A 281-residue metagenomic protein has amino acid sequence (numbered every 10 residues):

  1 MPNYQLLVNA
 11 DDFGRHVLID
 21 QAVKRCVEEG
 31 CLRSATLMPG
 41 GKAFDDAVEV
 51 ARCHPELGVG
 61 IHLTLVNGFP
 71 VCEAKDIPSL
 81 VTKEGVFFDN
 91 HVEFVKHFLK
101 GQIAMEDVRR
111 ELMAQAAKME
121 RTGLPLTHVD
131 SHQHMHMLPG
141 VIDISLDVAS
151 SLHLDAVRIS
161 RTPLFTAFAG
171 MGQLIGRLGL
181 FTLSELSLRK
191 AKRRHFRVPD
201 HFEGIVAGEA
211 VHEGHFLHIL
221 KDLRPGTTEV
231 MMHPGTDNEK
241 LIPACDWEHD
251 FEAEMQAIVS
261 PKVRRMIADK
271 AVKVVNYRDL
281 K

Functional and structural regions predicted by a protein language model:
M1-V8, V17-H128, G140-K281: Terminal accessory/targeting
D12: His/Cys-centered metal/cofactor-coordination and adjacent catalytic loops
S131-Q133: Active-site histidine-anchored catalytic micro-motif
H136-L138: Active-site pocket-lining segments that scaffold enzyme catalytic pockets across diverse folds
